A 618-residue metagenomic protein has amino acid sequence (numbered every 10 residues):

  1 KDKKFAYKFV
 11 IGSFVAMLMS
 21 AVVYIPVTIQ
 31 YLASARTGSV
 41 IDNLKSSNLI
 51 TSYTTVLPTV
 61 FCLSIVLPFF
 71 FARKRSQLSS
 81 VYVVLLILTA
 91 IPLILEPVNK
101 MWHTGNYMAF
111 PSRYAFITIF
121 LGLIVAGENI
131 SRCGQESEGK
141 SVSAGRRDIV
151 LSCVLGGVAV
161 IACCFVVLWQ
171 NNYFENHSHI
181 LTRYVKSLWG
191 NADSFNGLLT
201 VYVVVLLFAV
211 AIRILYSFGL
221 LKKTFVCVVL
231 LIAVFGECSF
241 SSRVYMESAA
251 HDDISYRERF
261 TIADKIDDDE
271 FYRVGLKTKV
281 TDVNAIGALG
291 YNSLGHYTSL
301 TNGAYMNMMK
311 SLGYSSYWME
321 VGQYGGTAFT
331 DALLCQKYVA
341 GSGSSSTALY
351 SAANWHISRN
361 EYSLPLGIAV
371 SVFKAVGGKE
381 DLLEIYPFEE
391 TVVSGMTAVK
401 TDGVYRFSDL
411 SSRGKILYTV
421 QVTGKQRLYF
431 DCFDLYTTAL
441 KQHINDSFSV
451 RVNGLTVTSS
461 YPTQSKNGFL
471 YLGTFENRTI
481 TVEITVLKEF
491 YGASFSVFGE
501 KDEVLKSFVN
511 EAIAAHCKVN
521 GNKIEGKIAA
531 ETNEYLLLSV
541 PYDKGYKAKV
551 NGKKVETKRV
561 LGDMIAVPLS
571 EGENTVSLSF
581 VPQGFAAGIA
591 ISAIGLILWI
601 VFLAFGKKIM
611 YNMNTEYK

Functional and structural regions predicted by a protein language model:
K1-S13: Perimembrane helix-loop-helix junctions
I11-T37: Membrane-lumen/periplasm interface segments of specific transmembrane helices in polyprenyl phosphate-linked
L18-S20, I117, E237, G290 (+4 more regions): Conserved structural-core and active-site-/substrate-pathway-adjacent residues in large, well-folded domains of enzymes
A35, R113-F116, F120-A126, V234-F235 (+4 more regions): C-terminal, active-site-flanking charged/polar segments
R36-T51, F120: Luminal/periplasmic active-site loops of membrane-embedded glycosylation enzymes
N43, T55-C62, Q77-R259, S447 (+2 more regions): Contiguous transmembrane helix-bundle modules in multi-pass membrane proteins
L230-D253, I262-L333, Y362-V392, L455-T456 (+1 more regions): Extracytoplasmic/lumenal acceptor-recognition loop(s) of multi-pass membrane glycoenzymes
T397-K618: Active-site-proximal, structured, solvent-exposed surfaces of multi-pass membrane proteins that position macromolecular
